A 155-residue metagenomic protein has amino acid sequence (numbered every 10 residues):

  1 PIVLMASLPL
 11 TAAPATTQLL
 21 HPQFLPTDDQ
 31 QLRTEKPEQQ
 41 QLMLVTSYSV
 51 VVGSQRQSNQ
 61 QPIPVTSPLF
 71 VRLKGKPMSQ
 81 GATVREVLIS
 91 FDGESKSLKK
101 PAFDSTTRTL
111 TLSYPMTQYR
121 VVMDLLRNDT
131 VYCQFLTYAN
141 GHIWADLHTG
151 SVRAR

Functional and structural regions predicted by a protein language model:
P1-P9: Bacterial N-terminal signal peptides
M5, K36, K74-K76, K96-K100: Context-gated lysine
A13-V84, I89: OB-fold ssDNA-binding interfaces and closely related basic DNA-contact patches used across DNA replication/repair
G81-S105: Short beta-strand/loop turn elements enriched in aromatics
K96-G150: Acidic, glycine-rich flexible loop segments
V152-R155: Short peripheral tails and domain-boundary helices/loops at the edges of structured domains
